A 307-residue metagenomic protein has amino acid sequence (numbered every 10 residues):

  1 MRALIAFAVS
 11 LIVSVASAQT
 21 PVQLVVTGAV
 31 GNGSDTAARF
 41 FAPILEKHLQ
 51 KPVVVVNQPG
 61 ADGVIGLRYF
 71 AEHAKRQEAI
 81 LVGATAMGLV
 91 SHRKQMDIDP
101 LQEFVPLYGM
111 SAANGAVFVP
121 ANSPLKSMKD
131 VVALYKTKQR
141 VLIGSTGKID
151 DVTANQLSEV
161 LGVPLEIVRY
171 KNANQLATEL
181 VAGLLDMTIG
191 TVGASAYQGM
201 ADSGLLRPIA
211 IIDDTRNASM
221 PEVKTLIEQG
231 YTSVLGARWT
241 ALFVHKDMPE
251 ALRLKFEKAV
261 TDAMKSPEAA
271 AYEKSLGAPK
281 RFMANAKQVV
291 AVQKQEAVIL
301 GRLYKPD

Functional and structural regions predicted by a protein language model:
M1-L4: Positively charged n-region of N-terminal signal peptides that target proteins for export
A6-S14: Bacterial N-terminal signal peptides
A18-Q102, Q139, I149-D150, V160-A194 (+3 more regions): N-terminal (or domain-start) structured segment
Q19-P21, F41, H48, V160 (+1 more regions): An extracytoplasmic/periplasmic, membrane-proximal ligand-sensing/linker region
T20-V22, L45, Y69-E78, S91-Q175 (+2 more regions): Hinge/capping helix and adjacent helix->loop/strand transition within the periplasmic-binding protein
A29-G31, T85-A86, G115, P120-L125 (+5 more regions): Short coil/turn segments
N57, V82, P106-G109, S145 (+4 more regions): Structural signal for conserved beta-strand scaffold positions within catalytic alpha/beta enzyme cores
A112, Y197-M264, Q295-V298, L303: C-terminal lobe and pocket-closing loops of periplasmic/extracytoplasmic Venus-flytrap solute-binding proteins
